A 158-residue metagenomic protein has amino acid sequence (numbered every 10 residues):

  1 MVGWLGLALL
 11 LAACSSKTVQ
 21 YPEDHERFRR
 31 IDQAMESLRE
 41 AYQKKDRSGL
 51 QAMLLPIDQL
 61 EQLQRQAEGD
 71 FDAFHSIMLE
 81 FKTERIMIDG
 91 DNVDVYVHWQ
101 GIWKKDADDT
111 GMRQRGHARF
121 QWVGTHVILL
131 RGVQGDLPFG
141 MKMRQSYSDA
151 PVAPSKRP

Functional and structural regions predicted by a protein language model:
M1-W4: Bacterial N-terminal signal peptides that target proteins for export
L10-A13: C-terminal motif of bacterial Sec signal peptides marking the signal peptidase cleavage site
S16-K17, K156: Compositionally biased regions
K17, E26, D32-Q33, R47-Y96 (+2 more regions): Short solvent-exposed beta->alpha transition segments
P22-S48, S155: Post-signal peptide N-terminal segment of mature Sec-exported envelope proteins
R39, D58, F71, H75 (+2 more regions): Generic secondary-structure transition motif, activating predominantly at the C-termini of alpha-helices
G90-P158: Exposed beta-sheet edge and beta->alpha loop/turn motif
